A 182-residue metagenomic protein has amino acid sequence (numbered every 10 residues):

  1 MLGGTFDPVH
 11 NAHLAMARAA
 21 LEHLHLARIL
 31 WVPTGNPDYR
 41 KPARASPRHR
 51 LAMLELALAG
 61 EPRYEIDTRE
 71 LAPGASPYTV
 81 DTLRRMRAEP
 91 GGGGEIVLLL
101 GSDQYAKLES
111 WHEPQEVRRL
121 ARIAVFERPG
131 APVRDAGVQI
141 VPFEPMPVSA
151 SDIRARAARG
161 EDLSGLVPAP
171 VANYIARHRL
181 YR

Functional and structural regions predicted by a protein language model:
M1-R182: Nucleotidyltransferase catalytic core that binds NTPs
